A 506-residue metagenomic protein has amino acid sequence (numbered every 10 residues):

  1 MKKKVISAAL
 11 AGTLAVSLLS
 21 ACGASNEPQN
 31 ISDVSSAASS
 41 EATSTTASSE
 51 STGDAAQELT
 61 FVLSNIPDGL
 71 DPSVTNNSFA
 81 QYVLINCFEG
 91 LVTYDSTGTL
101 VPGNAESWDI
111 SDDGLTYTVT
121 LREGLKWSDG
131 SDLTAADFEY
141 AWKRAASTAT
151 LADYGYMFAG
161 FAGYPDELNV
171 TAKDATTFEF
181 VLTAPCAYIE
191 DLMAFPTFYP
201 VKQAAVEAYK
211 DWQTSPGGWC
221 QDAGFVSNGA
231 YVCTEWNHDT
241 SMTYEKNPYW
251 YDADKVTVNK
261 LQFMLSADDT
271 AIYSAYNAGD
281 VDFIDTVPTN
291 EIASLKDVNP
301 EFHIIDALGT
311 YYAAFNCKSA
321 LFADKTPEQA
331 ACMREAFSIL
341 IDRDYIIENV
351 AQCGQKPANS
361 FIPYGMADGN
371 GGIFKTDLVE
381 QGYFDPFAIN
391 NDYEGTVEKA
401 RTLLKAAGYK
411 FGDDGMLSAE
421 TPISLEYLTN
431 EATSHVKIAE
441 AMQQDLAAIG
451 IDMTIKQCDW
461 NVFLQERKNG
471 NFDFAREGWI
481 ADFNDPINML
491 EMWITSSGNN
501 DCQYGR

Functional and structural regions predicted by a protein language model:
V62-D112, K143, V226: N-terminal lobe/hinge region of extracytoplasmic solute-binding protein
D95-T99, A194-V256, K260, T270 (+3 more regions): Gly/Pro-rich hinge or "lid" segments in bacterial periplasmic/extracellular proteins
E106-Y154, E179, A275, P327-Q329 (+1 more regions): Aromatic- and charge-enriched surface segment that lines or borders ligand/interaction sites
D109, E139, G155-A208: Surface-exposed binding/hinge segments that line and control ligand-binding clefts or catalytic entry sites
H238, N390-V397, A407-D482: Ligand/substrate-recognition segments at binding pockets and active sites
N247-S294, D452-T454, D459: Ligand-site clamp/hinge motif
E335, I347, Y393, D452-F463 (+1 more regions): Extracytoplasmic/peripheral linker and loop segments enriched in polar/acidic and small residues with frequent Thr/Pro
K356-A407, E431-V436: Structural transition elements
